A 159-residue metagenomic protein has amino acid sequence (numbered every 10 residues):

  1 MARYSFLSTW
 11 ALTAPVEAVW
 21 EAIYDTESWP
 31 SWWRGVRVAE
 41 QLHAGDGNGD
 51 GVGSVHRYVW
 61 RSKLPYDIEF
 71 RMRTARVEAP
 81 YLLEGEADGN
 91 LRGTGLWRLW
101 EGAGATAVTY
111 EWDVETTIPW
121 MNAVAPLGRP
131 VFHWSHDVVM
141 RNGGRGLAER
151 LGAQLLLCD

Functional and structural regions predicted by a protein language model:
M1-A44, A153, L157-D159: Hydrophobic ligand-binding cavity/cleft-lining segments
L7-A11, E69-R71, T94-L96, E111: Well-ordered beta-strand positions in beta-sheet-rich domains
T13, V77-A79, G102: Structural motif
W20, W29-W33, W60, W97 (+1 more regions): Signature tryptophan residues that serve as conserved aromatic anchors
Y24, E69, N122-A123: Generic recognition of short, well-ordered alpha-helical segments
S31, E40-T94, A107, R141-D159: Glycine-rich portal/gate segments that line the openings of hydrophobic small-molecule binding cavities
E86-R141: Beta-strand/loop substructures that line and gate deep hydrophobic ligand-binding cavities in soluble
